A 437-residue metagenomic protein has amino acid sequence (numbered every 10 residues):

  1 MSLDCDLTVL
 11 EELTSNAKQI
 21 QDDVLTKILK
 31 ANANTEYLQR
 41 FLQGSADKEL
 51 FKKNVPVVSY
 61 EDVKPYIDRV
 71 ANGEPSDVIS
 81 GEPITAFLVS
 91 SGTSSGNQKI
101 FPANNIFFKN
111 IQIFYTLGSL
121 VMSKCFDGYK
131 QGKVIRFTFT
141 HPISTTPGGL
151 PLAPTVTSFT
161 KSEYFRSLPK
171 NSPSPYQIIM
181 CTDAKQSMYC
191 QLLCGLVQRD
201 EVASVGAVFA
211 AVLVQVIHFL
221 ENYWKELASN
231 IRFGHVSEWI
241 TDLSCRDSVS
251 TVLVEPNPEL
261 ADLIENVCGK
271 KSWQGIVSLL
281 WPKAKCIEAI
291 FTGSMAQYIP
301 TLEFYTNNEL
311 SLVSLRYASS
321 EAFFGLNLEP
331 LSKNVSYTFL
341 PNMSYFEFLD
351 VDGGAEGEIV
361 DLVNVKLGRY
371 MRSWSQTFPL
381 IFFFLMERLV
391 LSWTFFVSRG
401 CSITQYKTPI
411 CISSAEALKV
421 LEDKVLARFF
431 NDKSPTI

Functional and structural regions predicted by a protein language model:
M1-G44, F51-V58, Y66-P75, T146-I437: Active-site glycine/GP-rich loop and adjacent strand/helix microenvironment that borders small-molecule binding pockets
A33-Y37, S80, G92-N97, K124-G128 (+1 more regions): Short, solvent-exposed loop/edge-beta patches enriched in aromatic
D68-V89: Conserved pre-ATP/AMP-binding loop-to-beta segment of ANL
F87, S119, I299: Generic structural marker for isolated residues within well-ordered, non-membrane alpha-helices of soluble domains
F87-F101, V216: Conserved adenylation A10 loop of the ANL superfamily
Q98-F101, L120-I135, E226-N230, L310-L312: Short secondary-structure capping/junction motifs at helix and strand boundaries
A103-K124: Conserved structural elements of the adenylate-forming
K130-P151: Conserved nucleotide-state-sensing and coupling region of NTP-binding domains
